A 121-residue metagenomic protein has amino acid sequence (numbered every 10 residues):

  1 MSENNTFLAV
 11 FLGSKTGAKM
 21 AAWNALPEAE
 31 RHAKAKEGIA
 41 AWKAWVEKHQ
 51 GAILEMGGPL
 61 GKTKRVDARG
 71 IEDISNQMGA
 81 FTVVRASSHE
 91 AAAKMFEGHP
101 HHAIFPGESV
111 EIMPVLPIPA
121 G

Functional and structural regions predicted by a protein language model:
M1-G121: Conserved, structured core segments of small domains
